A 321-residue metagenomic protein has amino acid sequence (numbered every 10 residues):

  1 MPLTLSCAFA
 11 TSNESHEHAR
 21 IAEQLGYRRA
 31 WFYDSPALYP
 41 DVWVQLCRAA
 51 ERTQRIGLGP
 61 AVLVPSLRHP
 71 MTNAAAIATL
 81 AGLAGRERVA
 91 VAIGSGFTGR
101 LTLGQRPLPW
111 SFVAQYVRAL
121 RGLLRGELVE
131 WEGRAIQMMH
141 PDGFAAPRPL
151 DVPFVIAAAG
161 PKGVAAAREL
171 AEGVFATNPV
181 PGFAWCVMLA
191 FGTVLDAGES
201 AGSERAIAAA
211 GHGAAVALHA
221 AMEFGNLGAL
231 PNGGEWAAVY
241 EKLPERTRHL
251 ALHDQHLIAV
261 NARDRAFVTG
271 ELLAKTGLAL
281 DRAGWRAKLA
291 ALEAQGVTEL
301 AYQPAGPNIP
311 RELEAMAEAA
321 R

Functional and structural regions predicted by a protein language model:
M1-R321: Active-site-adjacent structural elements that line small-molecule/cofactor binding pockets in enzymes
